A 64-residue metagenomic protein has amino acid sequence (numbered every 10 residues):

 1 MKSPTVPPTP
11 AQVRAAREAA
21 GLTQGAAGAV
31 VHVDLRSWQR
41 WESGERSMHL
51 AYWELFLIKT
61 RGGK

Functional and structural regions predicted by a protein language model:
M1-A19, L57: A short, Lys/Arg-rich alpha-helix, primarily the initiator
V13-R14, L35-W38, L50: Residue-level recognition of hydrophobic positions within alpha-helical transmembrane segments
G21-Q39: Short alpha-helical DNA-recognition segment
H32, R46-K64: DNA major-groove recognition helix of helix-turn-helix/homeodomain DNA-binding modules
